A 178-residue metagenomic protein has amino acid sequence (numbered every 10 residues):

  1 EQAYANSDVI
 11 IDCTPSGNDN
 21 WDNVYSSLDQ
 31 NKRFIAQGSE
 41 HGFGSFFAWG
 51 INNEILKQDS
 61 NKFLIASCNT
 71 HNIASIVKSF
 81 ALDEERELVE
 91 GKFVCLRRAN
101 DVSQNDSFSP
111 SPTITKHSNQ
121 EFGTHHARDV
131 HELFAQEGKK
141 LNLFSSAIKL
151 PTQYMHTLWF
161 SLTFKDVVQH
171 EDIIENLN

Functional and structural regions predicted by a protein language model:
E1-S103: N-terminal Rossmann-like NAD(P) cofactor-binding subdomain of oxidoreductases, focused on the glycine-rich
K78-N178: Active-site-lining helix/loop region of Rossmann-like oxidoreductase modules
